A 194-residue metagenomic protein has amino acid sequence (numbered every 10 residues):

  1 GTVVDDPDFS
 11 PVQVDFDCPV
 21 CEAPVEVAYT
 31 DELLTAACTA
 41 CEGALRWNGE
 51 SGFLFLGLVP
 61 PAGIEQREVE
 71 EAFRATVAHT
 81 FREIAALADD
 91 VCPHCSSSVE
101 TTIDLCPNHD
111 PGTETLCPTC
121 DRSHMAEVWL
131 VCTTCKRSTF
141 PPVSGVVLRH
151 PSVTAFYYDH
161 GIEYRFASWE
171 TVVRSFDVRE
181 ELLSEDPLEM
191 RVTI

Functional and structural regions predicted by a protein language model:
T2-P24, G63-Q66, E70-A75: Short, amphipathic alpha-helical interaction segments positioned at domain boundaries
V4-D15, E26-E32, A78-D89, H109 (+1 more regions): Short, flexible, mixed-charge glycine/proline-rich loop motifs that serve as phosphate/nucleic-acid-contacting
C18-C21, C38-C41, C92-C95, C132-C135: Short cysteine-rich clusters marking metal-coordination/redox-active sites
V27-A28, W47-N48, T101-T102, P141-P142: Short, non-ligating residues that shape and space the ligands of small metal-coordination modules and catalytic
L33-A40, G52-E65, P107-C120, H124 (+2 more regions): Short cysteine/histidine-rich metal-coordination sites, predominantly Zn2+-binding motifs
C38, D159-I194: N-terminal accessory interaction module
G49-R82: Surface-exposed beta-loop interaction hotspot
P93-C95, I103-C106: Extracytoplasmic beta-rich ectodomain segments of secreted or membrane-anchored proteins
